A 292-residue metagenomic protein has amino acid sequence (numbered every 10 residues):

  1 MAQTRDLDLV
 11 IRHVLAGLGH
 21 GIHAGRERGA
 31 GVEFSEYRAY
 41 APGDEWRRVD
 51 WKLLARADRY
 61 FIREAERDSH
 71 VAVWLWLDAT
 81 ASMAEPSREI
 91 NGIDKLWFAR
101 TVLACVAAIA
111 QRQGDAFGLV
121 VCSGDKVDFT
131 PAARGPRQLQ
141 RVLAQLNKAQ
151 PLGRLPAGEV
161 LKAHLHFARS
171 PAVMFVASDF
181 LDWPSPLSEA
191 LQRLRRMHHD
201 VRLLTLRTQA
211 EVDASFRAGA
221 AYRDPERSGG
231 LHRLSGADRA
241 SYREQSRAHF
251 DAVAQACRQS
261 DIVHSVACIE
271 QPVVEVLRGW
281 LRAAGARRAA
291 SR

Functional and structural regions predicted by a protein language model:
M1-R26, A39-D44, L53, I62-A104 (+1 more regions): Exposed, interaction-prone extracellular/peripheral surfaces
E27-G31: A positional/architectural concept
E33-E36, D58-R59, A104: Short alpha-helical segments and helix-capping/turn motifs at coil-helix boundaries
R47-A57: N-terminal low-complexity, intrinsically disordered segments
